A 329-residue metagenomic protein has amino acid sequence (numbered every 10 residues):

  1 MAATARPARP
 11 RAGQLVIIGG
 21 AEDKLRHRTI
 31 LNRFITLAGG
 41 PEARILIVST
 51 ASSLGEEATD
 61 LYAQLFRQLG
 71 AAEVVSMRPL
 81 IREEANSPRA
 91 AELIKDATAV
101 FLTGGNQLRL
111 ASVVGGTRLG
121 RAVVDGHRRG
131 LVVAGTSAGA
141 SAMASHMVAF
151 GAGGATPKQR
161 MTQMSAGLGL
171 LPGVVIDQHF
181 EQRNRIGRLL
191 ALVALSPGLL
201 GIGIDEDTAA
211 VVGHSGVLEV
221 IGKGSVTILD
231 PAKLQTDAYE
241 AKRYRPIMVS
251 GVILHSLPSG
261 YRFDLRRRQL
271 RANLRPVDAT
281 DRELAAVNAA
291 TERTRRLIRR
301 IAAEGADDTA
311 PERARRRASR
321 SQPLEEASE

Functional and structural regions predicted by a protein language model:
M1-P41, I47, S53-Q68, M147-A149 (+1 more regions): C-terminal and late-domain segments of enzyme folds
V16-I17, L46-V48, V75-S76, A99-L102 (+2 more regions): Structural recognition of the beta-strand scaffold that forms the well-ordered cores of secreted hydrolase catalytic
L46, S52-D96, L102, R109: Portal/gating segments that form or line small-molecule/metal binding sites
R78, G104, D125-H127, P172-F180: Short, structured patches in soluble enzyme cores that scaffold and shape functional sites
E92-D96, G116-G130: Catalytic-core regions built around general acid/base machinery
F101-G104, V123-M147: Catalytic nucleophile loop
Q107-T117: Glycine/threonine-rich flexible loop motifs
L108-R109, A140-M143, T227-I228: Short gly/pro/ser/thr-enriched loop/turn and capping motifs at secondary-structure boundaries
